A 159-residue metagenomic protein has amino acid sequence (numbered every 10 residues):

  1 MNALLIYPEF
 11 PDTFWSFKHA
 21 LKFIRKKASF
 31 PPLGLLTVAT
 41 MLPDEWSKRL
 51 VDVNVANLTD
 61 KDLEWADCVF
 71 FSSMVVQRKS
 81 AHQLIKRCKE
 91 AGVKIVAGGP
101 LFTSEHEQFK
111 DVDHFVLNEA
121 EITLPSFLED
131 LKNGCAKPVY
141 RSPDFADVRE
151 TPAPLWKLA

Functional and structural regions predicted by a protein language model:
M1-A159: Acidic, low-complexity intrinsically disordered segments
